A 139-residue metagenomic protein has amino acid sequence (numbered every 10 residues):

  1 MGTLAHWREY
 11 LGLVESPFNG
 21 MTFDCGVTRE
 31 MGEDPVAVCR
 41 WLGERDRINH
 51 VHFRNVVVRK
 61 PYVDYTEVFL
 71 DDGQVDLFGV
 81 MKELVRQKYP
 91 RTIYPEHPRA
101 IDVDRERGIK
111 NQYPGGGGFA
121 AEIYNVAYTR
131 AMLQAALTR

Functional and structural regions predicted by a protein language model:
M1-R139: Histidine-acidic metal/acid-base catalytic patches
